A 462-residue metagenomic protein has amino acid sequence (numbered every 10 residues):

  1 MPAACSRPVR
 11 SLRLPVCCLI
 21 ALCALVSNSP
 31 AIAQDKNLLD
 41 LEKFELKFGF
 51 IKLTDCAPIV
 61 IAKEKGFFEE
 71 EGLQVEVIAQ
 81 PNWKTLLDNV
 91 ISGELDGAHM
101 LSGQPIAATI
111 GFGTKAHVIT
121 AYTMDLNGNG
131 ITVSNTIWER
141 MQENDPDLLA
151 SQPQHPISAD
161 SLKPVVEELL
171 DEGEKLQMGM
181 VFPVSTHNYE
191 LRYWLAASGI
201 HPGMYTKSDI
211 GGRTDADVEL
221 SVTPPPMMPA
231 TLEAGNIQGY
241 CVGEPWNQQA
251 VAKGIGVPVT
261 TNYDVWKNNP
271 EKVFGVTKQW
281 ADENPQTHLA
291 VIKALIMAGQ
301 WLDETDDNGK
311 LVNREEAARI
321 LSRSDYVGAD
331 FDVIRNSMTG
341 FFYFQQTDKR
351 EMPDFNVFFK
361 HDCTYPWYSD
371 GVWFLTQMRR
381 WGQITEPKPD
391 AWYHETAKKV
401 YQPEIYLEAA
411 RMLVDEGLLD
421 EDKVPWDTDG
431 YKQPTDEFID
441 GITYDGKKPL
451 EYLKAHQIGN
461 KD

Functional and structural regions predicted by a protein language model:
M1-C18: Bacterial N-terminal signal peptides that target proteins for export
P15-S27: Bacterial N-terminal signal peptides
N28-A33: Sec/Tat signal peptide C-region and signal peptidase I cleavage site
D35-S221, E233-N268, D440-T443, P449: Short, glycine-/small- and polar/acidic-enriched structural segments that line small-molecule recognition paths
I61-A62, N129-Q142, P270-T287, W301-T305: A bilobed periplasmic-binding-protein/Venus flytrap-type ligand-binding module shared by bacterial periplasmic
D282-P403: Secondary-structure end/capping motifs
V372-D462: Conserved C-terminal helix/tail region of periplasmic/extracytoplasmic solute-binding proteins
